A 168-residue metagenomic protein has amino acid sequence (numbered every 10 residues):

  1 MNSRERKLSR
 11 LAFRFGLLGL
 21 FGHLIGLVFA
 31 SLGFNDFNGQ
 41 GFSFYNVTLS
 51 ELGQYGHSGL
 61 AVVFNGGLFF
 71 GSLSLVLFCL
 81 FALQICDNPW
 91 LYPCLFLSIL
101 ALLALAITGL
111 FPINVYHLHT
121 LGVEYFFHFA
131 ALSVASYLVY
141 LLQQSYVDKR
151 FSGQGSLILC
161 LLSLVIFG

Functional and structural regions predicted by a protein language model:
R6-K7, L80-P93, L142-S152: Membrane-interface helix-boundary motifs at transmembrane edges
K7-F37: N-terminal signal-anchor transmembrane alpha helix
A12-G19, W90-I99, F151-S156: Interfacial segments of alpha-helical transmembrane regions
L20, G67-L77, H128-Y137: Hydrophobic cores of alpha-helical transmembrane segments in multi-pass inner/ER membrane proteins, independent
I25-N35, I107-P112, L162-G168: C-terminal TM-helix exit segments that contain a strictly Trp-centered aromatic cap at the helix terminus
S50-L73: Interfacial helix-start motif at the membrane-water boundary
S98-Q144: Membrane-proximal helix-loop-helix units in multi-pass membrane proteins
L138-G168: Terminal transmembrane helical module of multi-pass membrane proteins
